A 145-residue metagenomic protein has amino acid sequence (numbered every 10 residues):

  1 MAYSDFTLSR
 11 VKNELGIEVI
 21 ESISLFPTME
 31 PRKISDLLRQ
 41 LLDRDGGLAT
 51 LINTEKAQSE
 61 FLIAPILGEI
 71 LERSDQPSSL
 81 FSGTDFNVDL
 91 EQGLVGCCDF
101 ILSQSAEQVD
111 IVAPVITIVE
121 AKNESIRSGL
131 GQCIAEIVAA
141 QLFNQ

Functional and structural regions predicted by a protein language model:
A2-D5, S9-V11, G16-L25, M29-Q145: A short, conserved, highly charged catalytic patch centered on acidic carboxylates
